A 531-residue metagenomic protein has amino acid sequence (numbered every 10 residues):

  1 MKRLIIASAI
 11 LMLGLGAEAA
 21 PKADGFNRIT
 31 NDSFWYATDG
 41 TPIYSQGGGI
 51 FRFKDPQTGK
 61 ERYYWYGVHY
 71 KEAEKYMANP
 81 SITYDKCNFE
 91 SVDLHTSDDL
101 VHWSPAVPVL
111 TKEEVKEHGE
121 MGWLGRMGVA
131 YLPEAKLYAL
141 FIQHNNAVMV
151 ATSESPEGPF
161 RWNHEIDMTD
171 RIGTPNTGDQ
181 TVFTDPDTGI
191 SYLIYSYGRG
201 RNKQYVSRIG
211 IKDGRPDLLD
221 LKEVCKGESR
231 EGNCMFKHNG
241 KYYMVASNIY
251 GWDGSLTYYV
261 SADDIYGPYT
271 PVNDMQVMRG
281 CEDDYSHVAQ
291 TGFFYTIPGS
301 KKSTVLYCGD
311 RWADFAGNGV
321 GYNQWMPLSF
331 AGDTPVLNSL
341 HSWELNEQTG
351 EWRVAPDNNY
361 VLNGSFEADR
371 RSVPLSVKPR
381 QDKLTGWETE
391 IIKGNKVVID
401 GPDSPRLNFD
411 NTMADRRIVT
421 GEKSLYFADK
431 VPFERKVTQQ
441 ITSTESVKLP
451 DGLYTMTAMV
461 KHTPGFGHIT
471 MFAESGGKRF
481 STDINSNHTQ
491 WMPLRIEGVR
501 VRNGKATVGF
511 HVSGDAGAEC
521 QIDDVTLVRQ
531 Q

Functional and structural regions predicted by a protein language model:
K2-A7: Sec-dependent signal peptide recognition, specifically the positively charged N-region followed immediately by
S8, G210, T270-P271, T442-T444: Alpha-helix initiation/capping motif
A9-E18: Hydrophobic h-region of N-terminal signal peptides that target proteins for export in Gram-negative bacteria
A20-P374, R416-V419, Q490-P493, Q531: Carbohydrate-active catalytic/glycan-binding domains of CAZyme proteins, especially the secreted or lumenal ectodomains
R353-Q531: Extracellular and organelle-lumenal recognition/adhesion modules and their flexible linkers in secreted
